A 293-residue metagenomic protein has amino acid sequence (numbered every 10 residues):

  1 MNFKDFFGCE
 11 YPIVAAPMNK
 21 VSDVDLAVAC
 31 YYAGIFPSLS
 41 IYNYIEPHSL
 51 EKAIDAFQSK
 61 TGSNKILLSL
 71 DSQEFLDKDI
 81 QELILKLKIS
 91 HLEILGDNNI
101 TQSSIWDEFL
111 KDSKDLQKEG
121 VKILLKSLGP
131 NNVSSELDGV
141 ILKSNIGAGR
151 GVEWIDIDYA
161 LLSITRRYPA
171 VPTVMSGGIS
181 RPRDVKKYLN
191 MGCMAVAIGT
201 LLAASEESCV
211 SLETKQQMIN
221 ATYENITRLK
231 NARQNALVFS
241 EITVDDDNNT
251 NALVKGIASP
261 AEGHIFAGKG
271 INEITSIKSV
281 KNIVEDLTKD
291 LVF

Functional and structural regions predicted by a protein language model:
M1-P172: Active-site entrance/lid segments in N-terminal catalytic domains of soluble metabolic enzymes
P17, G177-G178: Conserved donor-binding loops in enzymes that form glycosidic bonds
V21, I179-S180: Residue-level detector of alpha-helix initiation sites
L137, G147-G151, I155-V174, S180-F293: Conserved active-site-proximal phosphate/metal-binding subdomains
